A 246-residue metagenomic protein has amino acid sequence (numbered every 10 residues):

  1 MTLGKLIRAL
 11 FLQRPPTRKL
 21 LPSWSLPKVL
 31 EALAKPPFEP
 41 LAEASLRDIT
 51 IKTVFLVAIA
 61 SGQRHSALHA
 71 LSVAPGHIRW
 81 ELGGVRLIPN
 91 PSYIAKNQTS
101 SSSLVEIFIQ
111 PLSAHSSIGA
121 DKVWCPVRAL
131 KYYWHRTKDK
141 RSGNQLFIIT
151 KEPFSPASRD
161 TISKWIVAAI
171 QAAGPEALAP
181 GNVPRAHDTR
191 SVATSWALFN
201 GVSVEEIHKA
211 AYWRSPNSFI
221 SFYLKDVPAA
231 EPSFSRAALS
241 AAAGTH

Functional and structural regions predicted by a protein language model:
M1-H246: Extended, non-catalytic subsegments within catalytic or DNA/protein-binding/adaptor domains
